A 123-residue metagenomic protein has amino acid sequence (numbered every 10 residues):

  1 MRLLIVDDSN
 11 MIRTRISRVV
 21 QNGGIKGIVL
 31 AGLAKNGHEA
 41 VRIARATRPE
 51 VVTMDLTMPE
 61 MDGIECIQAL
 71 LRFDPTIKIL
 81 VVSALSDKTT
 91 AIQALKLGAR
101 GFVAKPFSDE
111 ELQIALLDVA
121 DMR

Functional and structural regions predicted by a protein language model:
D8, K105: A Lys-centered signature of the CheY-like receiver
N10-G32: Two-component/phosphorelay signaling modules centered on CheY-like receiver
N36-E39, D62-E65: Acidic catalytic/metal-coordinating carboxylates
T47-T53: Active-site beta3 strand of CheY-like receiver
M58: Receiver (REC) domain active-site loop signature in two-component systems and cognate sites in sensor histidine kinases
F107-L116: C-terminal output helix
